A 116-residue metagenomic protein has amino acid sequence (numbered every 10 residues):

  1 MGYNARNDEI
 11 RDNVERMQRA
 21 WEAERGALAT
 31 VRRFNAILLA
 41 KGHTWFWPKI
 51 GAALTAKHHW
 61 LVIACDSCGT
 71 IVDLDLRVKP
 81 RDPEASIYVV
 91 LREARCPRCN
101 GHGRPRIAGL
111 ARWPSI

Functional and structural regions predicted by a protein language model:
M1-F34: N-terminal alpha-helical interaction blocks
M17-E24, T55-H59, S115: Replace "small metal-dependent catalytic modules" with "small catalytic or cofactor-binding modules
A40-K57, D75-E84: Short Cys/His-rich Zn2+-coordinating modules
K57-A64, V89-E93: Short metal-coordination and nucleic-acid-contact micro-motifs, chiefly zinc-binding Cys/His arrays
C65-C68, C96-C99: Short cysteine-rich clusters marking metal-coordination/redox-active sites
G69-V89, E93: Short recognition patches in nucleic-acid-associated and regulatory proteins
D73, R104-I107: Short functional micro-motifs and their immediate structural scaffolds
L76-D82, A108-S115: Short cysteine/histidine-rich zinc-coordinating motifs and their immediately flanking basic loops
